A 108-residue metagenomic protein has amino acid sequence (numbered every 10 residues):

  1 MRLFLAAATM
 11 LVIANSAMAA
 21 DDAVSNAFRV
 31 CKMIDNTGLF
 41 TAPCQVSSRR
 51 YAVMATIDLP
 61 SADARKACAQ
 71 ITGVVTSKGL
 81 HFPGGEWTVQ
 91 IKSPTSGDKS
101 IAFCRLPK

Functional and structural regions predicted by a protein language model:
M1-L5: Positively charged n-region of N-terminal signal peptides that target proteins for export
I13-S16: N-terminal signal peptide c-region/cleavage motif recognized by signal peptidases
A19: Localized chelating/binding microdomains that coordinate divalent metal ions or stabilize phosphate-bearing
D22-R65, F82-K108: Polar/charged, Gly/Pro-rich intrinsically disordered segments
A62-T76: Extended Gly/Ser/Thr-rich low-complexity repeat segments, especially those forming or decorating extracellular
G73-G85: Structural alpha-beta junctions
